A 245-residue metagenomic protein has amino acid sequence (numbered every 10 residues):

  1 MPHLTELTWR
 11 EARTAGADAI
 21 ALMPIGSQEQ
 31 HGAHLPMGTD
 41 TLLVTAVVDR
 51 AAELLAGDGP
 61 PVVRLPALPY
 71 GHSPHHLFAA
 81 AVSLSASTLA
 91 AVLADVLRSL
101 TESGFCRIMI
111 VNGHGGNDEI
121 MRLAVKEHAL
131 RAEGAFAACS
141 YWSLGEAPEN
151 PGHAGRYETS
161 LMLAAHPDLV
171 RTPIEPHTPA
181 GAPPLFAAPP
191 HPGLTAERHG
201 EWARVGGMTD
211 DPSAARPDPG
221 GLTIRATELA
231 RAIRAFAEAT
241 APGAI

Functional and structural regions predicted by a protein language model:
M1-R107, G115-I245: Extended, histidine- and acidic-residue-enriched regions that form the cofactor-binding/catalytic faces
